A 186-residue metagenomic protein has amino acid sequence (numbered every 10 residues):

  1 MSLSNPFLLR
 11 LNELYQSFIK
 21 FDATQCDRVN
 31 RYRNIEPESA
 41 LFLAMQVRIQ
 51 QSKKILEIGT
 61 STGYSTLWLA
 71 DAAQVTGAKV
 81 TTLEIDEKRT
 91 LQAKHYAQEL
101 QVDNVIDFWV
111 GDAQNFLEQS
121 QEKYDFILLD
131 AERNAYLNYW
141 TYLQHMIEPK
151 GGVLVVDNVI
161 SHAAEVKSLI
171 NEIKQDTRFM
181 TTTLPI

Functional and structural regions predicted by a protein language model:
M1-F126, R133-V155, V159-I186: A short alpha-helical cap/connector motif
